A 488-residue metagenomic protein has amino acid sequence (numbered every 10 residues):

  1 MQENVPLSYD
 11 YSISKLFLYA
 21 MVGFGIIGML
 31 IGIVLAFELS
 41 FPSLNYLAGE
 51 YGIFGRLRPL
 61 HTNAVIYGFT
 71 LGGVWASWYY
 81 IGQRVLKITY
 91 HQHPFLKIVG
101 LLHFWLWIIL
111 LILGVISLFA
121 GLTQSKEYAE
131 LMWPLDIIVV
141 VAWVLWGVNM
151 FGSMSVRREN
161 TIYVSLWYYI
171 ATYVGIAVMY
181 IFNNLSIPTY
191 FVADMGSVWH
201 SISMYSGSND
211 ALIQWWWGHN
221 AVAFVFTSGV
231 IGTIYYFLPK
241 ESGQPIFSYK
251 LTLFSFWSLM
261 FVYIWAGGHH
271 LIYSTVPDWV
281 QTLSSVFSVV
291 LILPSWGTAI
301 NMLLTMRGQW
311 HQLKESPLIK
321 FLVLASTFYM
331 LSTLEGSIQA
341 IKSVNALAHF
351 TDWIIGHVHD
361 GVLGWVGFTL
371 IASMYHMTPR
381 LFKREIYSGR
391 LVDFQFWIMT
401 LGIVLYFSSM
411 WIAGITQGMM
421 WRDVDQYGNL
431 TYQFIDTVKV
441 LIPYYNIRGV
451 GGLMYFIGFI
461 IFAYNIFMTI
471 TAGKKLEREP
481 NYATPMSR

Functional and structural regions predicted by a protein language model:
M1-V5, T437-L441: Short, charged/polar, low-complexity loop and linker segments that flank or interrupt alpha-helical bundles
Q2-L16, G308: Cytosolic juxtamembrane amphipathic/interface segments immediately preceding and feeding into a transmembrane helix
K15-S43, L47, Y51-I88, H93-G121 (+9 more regions): Hydrophobic cores of alpha-helical transmembrane segments in multi-pass integral membrane proteins
L122-M132, T189-I213: Inter-helical loop and helix-membrane interface segments of multi-pass membrane transporters/permeases
N160-Y163: Extended, leucine-rich alpha-helical cores of fungal transcription factors
N345-I354: Flexible, glycine/threonine-enriched loop-and-boundary segments that flank and lead into catalytic domains of large
K474-R488: Short, highly charged, low-complexity non-transmembrane loops/tails of multi-pass membrane proteins
